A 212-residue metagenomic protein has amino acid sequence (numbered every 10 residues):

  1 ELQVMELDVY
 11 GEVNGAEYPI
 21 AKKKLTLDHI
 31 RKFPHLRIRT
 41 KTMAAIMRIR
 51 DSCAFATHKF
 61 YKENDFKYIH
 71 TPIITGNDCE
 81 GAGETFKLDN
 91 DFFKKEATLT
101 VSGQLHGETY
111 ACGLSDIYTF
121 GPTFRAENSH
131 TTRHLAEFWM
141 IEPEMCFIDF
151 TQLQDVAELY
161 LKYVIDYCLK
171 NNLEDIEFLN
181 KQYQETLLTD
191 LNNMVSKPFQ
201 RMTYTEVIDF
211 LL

Functional and structural regions predicted by a protein language model:
E1-L212: Class II aminoacyl-tRNA synthetase catalytic cores and aaRS-like
